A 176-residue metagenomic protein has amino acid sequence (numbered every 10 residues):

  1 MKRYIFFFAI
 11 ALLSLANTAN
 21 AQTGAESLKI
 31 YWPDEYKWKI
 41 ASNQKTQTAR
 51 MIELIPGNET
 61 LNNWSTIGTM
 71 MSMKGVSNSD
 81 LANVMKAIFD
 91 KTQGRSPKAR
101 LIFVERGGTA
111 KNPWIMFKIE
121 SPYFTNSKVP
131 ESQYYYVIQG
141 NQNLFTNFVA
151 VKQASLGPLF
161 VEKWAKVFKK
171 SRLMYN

Functional and structural regions predicted by a protein language model:
M1-Y4: Positively charged n-region of N-terminal signal peptides that target proteins for export
F7-A16: Bacterial N-terminal signal peptides
N17-A21: Sec/Tat signal peptide C-region and signal peptidase I cleavage site
Q22-K39: Short N-terminal segments immediately surrounding and downstream of signal-peptide cleavage
K37-V76: Secretory pathway targeting signatures of secreted, lumenal, and periplasmic proteins
T66-G107: Mid-chain, structured segments of secreted extracytoplasmic proteins
Q93-Y136: Signature of long, low-cysteine stretches enriched in small and polar/charged residues
Q142-N176: Surface-exposed amphipathic alpha-helical segments
